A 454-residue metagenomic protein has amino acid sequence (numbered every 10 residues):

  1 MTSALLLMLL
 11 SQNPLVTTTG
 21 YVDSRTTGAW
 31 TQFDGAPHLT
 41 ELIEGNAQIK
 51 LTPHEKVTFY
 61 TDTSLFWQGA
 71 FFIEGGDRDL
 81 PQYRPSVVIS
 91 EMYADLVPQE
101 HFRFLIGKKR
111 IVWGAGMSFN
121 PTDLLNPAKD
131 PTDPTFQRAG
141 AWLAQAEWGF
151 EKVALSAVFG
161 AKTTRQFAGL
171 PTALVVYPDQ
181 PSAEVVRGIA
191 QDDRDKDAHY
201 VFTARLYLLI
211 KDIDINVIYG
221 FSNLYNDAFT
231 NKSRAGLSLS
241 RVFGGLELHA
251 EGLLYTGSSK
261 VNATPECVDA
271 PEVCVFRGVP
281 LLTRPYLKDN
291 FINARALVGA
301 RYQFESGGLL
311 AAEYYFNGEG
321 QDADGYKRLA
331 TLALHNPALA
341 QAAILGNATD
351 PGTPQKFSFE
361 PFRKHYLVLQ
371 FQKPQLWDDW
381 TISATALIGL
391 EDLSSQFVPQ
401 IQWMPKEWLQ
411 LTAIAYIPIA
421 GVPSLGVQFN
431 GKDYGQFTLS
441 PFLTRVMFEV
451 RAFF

Functional and structural regions predicted by a protein language model:
Q12-F33, V57-T61: Transmembrane beta-strand segments of Gram-negative outer membrane beta-barrel proteins
S24-W30, P53, T63-G69, R110-V112 (+11 more regions): Transmembrane beta-strands of outer-membrane beta-barrel pores
P37-I43, P85-S90, R138-W142, G149 (+7 more regions): Residues that define the transmembrane beta-barrel architecture of outer-membrane proteins
G45-L51, E91-L96, A144-W148, A204-L208 (+7 more regions): Residues on the lipid-exposed face of transmembrane beta-strands in outer-membrane beta-barrel proteins
K50-T164, L208, A420: Outer membrane beta-barrel
E55-F59, H101-F104, K152-A157, I210-V217 (+4 more regions): Repeated loop/turn-to-beta-strand initiation elements of outer-membrane beta-barrel proteins
E55-K56, S240-L387: Detector for outer-membrane/organellar transmembrane beta-barrel domains, recognizing the amphipathic beta-strand
L367-L369, F437-F454: Outer-membrane beta-barrel "beta-signal"
